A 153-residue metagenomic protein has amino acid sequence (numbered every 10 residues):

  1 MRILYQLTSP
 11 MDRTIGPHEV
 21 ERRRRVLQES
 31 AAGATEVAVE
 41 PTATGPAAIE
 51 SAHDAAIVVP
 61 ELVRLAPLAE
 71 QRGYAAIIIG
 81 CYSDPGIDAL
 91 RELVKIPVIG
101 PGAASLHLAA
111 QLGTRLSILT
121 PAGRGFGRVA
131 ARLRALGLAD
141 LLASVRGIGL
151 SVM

Functional and structural regions predicted by a protein language model:
M1-E21, S117-L119: Short beta-strand segments enriched in small/hydrophobic residues
R22-T35: A short, Lys/Arg-enriched amphipathic alpha-helix followed by its capping loop at the start of a domain
A38-P60, M153: N-terminal beta-loop-helix "entrance" segment that forms/cooperates in small-molecule cofactor or anionic ligand
A56-G73: Short, well-structured alpha-helical segments in soluble
R72-I87: N-terminal glycine-rich "phosphate-gripper" loop used for MgATP/nucleotide binding and carboxylate activation
R91-G113: Short, acidic/small-residue loops that bind anionic groups at enzyme active sites
R124, A130-M153: Active-site rim beta-loop-alpha module in soluble metabolic enzymes
